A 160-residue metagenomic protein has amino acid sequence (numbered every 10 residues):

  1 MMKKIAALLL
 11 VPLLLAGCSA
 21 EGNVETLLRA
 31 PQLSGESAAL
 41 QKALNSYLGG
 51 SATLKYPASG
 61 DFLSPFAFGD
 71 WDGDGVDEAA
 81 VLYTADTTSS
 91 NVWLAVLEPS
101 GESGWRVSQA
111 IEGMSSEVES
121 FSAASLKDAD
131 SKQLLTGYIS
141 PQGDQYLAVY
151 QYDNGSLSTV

Functional and structural regions predicted by a protein language model:
M1-M2, M114: Detector for methionine-enriched segments
M2-G22: Sec-dependent N-terminal signal peptides of Gram-positive bacterial secreted proteins and lipoproteins
C18-V160: Beta-propeller-forming repeat regions
